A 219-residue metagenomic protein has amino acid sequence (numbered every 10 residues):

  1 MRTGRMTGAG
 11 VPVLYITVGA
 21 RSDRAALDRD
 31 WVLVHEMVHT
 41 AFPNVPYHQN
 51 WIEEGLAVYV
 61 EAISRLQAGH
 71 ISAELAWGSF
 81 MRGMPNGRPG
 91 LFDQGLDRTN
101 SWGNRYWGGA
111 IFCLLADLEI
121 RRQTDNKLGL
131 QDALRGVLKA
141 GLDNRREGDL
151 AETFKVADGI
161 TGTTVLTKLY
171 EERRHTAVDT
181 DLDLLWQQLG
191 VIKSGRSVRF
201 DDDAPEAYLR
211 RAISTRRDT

Functional and structural regions predicted by a protein language model:
M1-V45, Q49: Juxtacatalytic substrate-recognition/specificity segment
V11, N126, G162-T163: Short, well-ordered coil loops that connect the C-terminus of an alpha-helix to the N-terminus of a beta-strand
D23-D28, V32, Y47-W51, G103-I111 (+5 more regions): Soluble non-cytosolic domains of exported or imported proteins
A26-A41, R88-T99, E172-L184, R216: Short secondary-structure transition/capping segments
M37, A41, V60, S64 (+6 more regions): Generic structural signal for hydrophobic core residues of well-folded globular domains
H39-G55, N100-R105, D132, L184-D202: A short, terminal or domain-edge coil/loop segment
Y47-T124, L130, L134-R135, K139-N144: Acidic/His/Gly-enriched intrinsically disordered linker/tail segments that often contain short helix/coil "MoRF-like"
N144-T219: Beta/coil-rich, acidic/histidine-enriched accessory regions frequently appended to metallopeptidases
